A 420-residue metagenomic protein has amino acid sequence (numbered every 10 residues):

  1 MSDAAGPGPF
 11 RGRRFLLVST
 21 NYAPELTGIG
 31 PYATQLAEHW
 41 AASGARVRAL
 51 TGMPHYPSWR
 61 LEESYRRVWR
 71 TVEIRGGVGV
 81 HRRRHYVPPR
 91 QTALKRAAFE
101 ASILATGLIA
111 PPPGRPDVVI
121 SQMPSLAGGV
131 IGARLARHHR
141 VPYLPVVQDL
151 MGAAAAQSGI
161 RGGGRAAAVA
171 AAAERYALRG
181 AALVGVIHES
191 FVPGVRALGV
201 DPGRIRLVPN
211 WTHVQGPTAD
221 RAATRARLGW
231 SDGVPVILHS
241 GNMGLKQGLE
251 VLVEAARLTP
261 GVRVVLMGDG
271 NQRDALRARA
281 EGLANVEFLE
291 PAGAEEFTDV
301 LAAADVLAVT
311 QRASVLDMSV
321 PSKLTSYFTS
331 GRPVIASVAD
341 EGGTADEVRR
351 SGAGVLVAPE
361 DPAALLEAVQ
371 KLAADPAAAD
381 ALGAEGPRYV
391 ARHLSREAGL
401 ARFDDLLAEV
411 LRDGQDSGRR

Functional and structural regions predicted by a protein language model:
M1-G76, E254-R257: N-terminal subdomain of nucleotide-sugar transferases
M53, S190, W211: Carbohydrate-associated surface elements
Y65-R70, P217-W230: A short helix/loop element that forms part of the nucleotide-sugar donor recognition site in Leloir-type
L108, R115, A127-V130, R134-H138 (+1 more regions): Membrane-proximal helix-turn-helix segments that form the acceptor-binding/catalytic region of lipid-linked
S231-Q247, V253-R257, V265: Conserved donor-binding/catalytic core segment of Leloir-type glycosyltransferases
Q247, P291-A302, L307-F328, P333-D346: Nucleotide-sugar-dependent
V262-V265, R273-T298: Nucleotide-activated donor-binding/catalytic signature segment of Leloir-type glycosyltransferases, i.e., the conserved
A364, K371, A378-R392: A short, well-ordered alpha-helix in the C-terminal region of glycosyltransferases
